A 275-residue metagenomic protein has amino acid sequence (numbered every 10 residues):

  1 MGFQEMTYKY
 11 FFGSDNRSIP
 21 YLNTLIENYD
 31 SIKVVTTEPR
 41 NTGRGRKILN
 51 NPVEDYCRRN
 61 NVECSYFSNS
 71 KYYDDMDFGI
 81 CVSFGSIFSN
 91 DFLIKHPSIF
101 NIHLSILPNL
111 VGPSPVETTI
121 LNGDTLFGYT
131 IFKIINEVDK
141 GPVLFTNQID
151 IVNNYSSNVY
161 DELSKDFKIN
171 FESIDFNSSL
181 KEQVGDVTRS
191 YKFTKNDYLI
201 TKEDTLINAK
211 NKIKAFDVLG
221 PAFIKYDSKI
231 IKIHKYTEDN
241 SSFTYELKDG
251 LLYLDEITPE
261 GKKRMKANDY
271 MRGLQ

Functional and structural regions predicted by a protein language model:
Y8, E27-N28, N60, F78-S190 (+1 more regions): Donor/substrate-binding cores of folate-linked one-carbon enzymes
K9-E27, P39: N-terminal beta1-alpha1 ligand-phosphate binding loop
G13, V34, C57, G79 (+6 more regions): A residue-level signal for conserved active-site and pocket-lining positions in enzyme catalytic cores
I32-R40: Short internal beta-strands
R40-I48: Short, flexible/disordered intra-domain loops and linkers
K47-S65: Membrane-interfacial amphipathic helices and adjacent loop/beta segments that form the lipid-substrate binding surface
S68-D77: Short amphipathic alpha-helix with an adjacent loop that forms part of the alpha/beta core around
V184-Q275: Internal anion-binding site segments
